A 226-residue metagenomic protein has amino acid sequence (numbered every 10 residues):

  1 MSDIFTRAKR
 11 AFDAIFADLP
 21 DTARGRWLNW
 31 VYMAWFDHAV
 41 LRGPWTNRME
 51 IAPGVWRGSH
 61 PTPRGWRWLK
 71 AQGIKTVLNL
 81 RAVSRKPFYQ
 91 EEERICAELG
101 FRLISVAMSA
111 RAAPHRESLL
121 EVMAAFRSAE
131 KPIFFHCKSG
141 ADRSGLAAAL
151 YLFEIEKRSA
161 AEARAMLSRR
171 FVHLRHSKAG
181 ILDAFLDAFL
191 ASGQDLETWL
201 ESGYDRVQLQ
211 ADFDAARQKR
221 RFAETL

Functional and structural regions predicted by a protein language model:
M1-I133, A147-L226: Cys-dependent protein tyrosine phosphatase-like superfamily
C137: Short cysteine clusters
G140: Substrate/cofactor-recognition hotspot
S144: Ser/Thr-glycine-rich phosphate-binding loops at phosphate-binding pockets of nucleotides, nucleotide cofactors
